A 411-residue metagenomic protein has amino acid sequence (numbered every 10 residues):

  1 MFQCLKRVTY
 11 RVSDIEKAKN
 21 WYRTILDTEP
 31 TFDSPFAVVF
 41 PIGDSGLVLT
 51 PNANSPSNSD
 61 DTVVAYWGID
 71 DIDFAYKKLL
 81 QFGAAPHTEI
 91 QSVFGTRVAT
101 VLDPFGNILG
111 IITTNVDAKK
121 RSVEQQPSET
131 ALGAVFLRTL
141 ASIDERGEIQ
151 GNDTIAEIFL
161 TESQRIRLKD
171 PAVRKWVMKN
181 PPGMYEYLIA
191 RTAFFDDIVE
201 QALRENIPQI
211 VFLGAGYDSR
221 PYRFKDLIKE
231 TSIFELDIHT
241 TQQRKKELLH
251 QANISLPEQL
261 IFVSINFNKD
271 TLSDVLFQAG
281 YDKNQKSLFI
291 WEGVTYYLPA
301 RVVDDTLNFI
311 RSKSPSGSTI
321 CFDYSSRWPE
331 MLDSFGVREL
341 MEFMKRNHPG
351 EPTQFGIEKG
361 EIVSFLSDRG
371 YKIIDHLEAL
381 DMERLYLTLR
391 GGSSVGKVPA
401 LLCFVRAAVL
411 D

Functional and structural regions predicted by a protein language model:
M1-K19, G46, V63-A65, T113-K119: N-terminal beta-strand motif that seeds the catalytic metal site of vicinal oxygen chelate
E29-V63, I108-T114: Conserved short beta-strand elements that form part of the metal-binding/catalytic scaffold of enzyme active sites
Y76, L80-K119: Vicinal oxygen chelate
K120-V211, Y217-V263: Rossmann-like AdoMet
H250-K283: S-adenosyl-L-methionine
T271-S273, Y297-S312: A short, conserved alpha-helix within the catalytic core of class I
K313-W328: Conserved beta-strand signature within the Rossmann-like core of class I S-adenosyl-L-methionine
M331-D411: Rossmann-like AdoMet/SAM-dependent catalytic core
